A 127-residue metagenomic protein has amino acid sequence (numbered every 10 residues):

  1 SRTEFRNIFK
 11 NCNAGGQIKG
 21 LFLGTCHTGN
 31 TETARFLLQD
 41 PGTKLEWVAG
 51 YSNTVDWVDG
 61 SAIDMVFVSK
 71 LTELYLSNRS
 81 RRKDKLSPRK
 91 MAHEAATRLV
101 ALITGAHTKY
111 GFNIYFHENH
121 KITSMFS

Functional and structural regions predicted by a protein language model:
S1-A62: Catalytic cores of nucleophile-dependent amide-cleaving enzymes
R2-F9, Y75-S127: Caspase-like cysteine protease fold
A14, E73-L76: Alpha-helix capping at helix-to-loop junctions
T28, D64-F67, E118, I122: A sequence-level detector of short, solvent-exposed, charge-rich linear segments
S61-L74: Short, small-residue alpha-helix embedded
